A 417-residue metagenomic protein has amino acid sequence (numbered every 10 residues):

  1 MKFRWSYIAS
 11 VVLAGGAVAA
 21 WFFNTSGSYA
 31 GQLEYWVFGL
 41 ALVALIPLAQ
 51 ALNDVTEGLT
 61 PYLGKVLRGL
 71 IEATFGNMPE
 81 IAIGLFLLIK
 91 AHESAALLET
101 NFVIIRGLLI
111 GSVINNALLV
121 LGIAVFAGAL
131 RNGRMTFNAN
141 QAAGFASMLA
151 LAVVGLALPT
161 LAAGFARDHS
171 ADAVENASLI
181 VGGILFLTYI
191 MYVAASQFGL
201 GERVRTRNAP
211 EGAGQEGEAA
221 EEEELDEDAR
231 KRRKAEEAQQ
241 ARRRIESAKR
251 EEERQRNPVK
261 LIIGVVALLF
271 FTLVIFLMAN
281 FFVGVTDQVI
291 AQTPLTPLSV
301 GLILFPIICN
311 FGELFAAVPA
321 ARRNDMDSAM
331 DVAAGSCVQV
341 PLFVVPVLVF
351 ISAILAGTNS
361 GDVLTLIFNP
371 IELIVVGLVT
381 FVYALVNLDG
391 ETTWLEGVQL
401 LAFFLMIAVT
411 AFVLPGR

Functional and structural regions predicted by a protein language model:
M1-R417: Hydrophobic alpha-helical segments, chiefly the membrane-spanning helices and signal/signal-anchor peptides
